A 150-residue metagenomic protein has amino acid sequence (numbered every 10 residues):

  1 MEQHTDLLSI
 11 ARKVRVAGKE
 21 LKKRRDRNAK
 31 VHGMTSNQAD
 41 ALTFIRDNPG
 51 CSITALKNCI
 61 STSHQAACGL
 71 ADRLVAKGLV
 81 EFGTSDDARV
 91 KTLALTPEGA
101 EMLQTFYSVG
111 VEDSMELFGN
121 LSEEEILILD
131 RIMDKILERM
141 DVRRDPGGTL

Functional and structural regions predicted by a protein language model:
M1-H32, K77-L79, L95: N-terminal leader segment of winged-helix/HTH proteins
M1-Q3, E124-L150: C-terminal regulatory/oligomerization modules of transcriptional regulators
R15, T43-D47, Y107: Short, locally clustered residues in the helix-turn-helix/winged-helix DNA-binding domain
K22, D72-R131: Charged, amphipathic alpha-helical coiled-coil/dimerization segments
K23-S63, K77: N-terminal helix-turn-helix DNA-binding core of bacterial DNA-binding proteins
Q65-A66, V90: Residues in the helix-turn-helix
